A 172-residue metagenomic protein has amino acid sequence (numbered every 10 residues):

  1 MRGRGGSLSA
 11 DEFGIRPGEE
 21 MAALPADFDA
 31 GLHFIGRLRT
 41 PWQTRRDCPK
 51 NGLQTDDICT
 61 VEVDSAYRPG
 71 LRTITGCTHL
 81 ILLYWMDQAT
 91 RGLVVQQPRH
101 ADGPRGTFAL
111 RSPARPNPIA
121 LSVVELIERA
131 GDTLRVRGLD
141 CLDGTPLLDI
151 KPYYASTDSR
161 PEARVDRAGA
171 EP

Functional and structural regions predicted by a protein language model:
R2-V123, I127-P172: Glycine-rich, low-complexity intrinsically disordered segments
